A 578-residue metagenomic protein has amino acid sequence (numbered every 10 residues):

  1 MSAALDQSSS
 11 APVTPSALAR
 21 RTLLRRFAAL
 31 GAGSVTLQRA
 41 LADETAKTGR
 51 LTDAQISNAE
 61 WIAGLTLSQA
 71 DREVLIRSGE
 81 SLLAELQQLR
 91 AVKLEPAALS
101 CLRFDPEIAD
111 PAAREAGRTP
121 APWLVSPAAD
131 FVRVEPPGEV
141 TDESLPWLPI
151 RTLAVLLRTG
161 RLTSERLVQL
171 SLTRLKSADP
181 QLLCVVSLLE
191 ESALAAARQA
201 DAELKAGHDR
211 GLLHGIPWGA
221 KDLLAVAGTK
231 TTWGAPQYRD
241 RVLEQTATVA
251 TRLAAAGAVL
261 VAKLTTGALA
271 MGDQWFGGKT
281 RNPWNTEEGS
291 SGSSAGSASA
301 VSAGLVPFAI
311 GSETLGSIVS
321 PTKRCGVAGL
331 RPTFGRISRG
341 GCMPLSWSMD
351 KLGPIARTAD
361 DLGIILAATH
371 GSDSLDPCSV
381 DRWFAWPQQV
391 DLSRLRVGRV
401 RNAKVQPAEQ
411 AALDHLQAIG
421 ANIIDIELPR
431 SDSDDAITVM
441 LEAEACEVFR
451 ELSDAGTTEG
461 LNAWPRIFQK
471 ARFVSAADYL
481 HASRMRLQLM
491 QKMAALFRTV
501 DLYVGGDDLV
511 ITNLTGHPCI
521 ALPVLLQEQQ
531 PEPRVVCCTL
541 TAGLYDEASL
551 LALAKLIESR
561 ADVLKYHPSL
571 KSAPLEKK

Functional and structural regions predicted by a protein language model:
M1-L18: N-terminal secretory signal peptides
S16-R25, G33-K47: N-terminal twin-arginine translocation
L67-L315, D414: Gly/Ser-rich catalytic/binding loops embedded in alpha/beta enzyme cores
A129-P136, R331-E409, R560-K578: A short helix-breaking turn/cap at a secondary-structure junction
F131-E143, L213-W233, D391-V400, A436-L487 (+1 more regions): Short helix-loop capping/hinge segments that flank enzyme active sites or metal/cofactor-binding pockets
G160, G215, A255, V259-V261 (+7 more regions): Glycine-rich, small-residue loops and helix-cap segments that act as flexible hinges at active-site edges
R161, R166-Q169, R198-A202, W386-P387 (+4 more regions): Acyltransferase
Q245-T369, N513-L525, Q530-T539: Short glycine/serine-rich loop segments
